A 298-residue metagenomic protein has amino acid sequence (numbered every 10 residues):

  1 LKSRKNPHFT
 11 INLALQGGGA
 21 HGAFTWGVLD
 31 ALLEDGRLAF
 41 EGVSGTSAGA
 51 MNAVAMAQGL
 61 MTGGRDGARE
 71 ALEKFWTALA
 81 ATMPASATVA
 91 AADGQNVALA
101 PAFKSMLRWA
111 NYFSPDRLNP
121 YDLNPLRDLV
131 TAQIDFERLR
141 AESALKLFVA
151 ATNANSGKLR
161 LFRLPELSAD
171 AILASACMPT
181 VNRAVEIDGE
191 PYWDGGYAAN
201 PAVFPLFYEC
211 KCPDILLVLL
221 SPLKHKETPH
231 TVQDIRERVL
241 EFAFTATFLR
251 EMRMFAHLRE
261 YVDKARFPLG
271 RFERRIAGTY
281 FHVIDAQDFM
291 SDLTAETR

Functional and structural regions predicted by a protein language model:
L1-V43, V130: Helix-rich "cap/lid" substructures immediately adjacent to catalytic or cofactor-binding pockets
S3-K5, R138-E142, M178-G189: A short acidic-Thr-Gly-centered motif at the start of a beta-strand
P7-I11, M61-L129, R163-L167, E190 (+1 more regions): Non-catalytic peripheral regions of patatin-like phospholipases
G18, V28, G49, V130 (+4 more regions): Conserved small-residue
W26, A53-V54, V203-F204: Short, hydrophobic alpha-helix immediately C-terminal to the catalytic nucleophile
F40-Q58: Catalytic nucleophile loop
R117-A144, V149, R160: Active-site periphery "cap/insert" segments of enzyme catalytic domains
R127-E137, A169, L173-A184, G195-P201: Active-site glycine-rich loop that binds ribose-phosphate moieties when present
